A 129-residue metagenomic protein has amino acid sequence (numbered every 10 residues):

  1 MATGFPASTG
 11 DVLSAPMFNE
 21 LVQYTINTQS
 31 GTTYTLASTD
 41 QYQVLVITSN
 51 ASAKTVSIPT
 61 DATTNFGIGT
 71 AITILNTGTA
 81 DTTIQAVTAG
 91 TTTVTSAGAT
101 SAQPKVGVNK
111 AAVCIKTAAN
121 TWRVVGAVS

Functional and structural regions predicted by a protein language model:
D11-G90, A119-S129: Exposed extracellular interaction/assembly regions and N-terminal maturation sites
T88-V108: Terminal beta-strand-rich extracellular "head" domains that mediate receptor/glycan or other ligand binding
A102-S129: Extracellular jelly-roll beta-sandwich "head" domains, especially the C-terminal globular C1q domain
